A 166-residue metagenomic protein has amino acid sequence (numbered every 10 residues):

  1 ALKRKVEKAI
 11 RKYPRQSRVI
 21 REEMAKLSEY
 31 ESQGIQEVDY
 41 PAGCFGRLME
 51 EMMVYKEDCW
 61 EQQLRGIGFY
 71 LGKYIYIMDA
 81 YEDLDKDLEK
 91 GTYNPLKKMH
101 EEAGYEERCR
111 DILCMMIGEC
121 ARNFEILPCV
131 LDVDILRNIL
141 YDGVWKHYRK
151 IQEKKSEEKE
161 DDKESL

Functional and structural regions predicted by a protein language model:
A1-C44, Q62-R65, D87-L127: Divalent-cation-assisted or electrostatically stabilized phosphate/pyrophosphate-binding catalytic cores
Q33-M78: A mid-sequence, solvent-exposed acidic-amphipathic segment
V54, Y76, A80-K86, E125 (+2 more regions): Charged/polar positions within long, soluble alpha-helices
Q63-L64, E82, D87, I135-N138: Composition- and surface-driven signal marking solvent-exposed, interaction-prone regions in large proteins
G68-L96: Amphipathic alpha-helical packing elements
A103-L166: Catalytic cores of phosphodiester-bond-cleaving enzymes
